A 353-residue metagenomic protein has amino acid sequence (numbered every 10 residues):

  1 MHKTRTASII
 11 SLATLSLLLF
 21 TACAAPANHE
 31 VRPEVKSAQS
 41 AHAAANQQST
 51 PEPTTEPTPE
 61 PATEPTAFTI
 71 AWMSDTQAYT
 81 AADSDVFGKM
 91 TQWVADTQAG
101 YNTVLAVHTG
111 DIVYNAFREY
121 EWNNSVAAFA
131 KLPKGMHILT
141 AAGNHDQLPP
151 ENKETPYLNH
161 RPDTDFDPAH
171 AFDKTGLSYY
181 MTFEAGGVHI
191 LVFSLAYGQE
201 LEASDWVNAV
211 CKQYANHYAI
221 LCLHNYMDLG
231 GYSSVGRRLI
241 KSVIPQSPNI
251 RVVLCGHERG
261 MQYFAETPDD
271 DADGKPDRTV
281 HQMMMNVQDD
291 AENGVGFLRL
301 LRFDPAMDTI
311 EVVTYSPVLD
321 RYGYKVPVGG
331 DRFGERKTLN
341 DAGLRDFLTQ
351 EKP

Functional and structural regions predicted by a protein language model:
F20-A22: C-terminal motif of bacterial Sec signal peptides marking the signal peptidase cleavage site
A24-P26: Bacterial signal peptide processing site
P33-Y120: N-terminal active-site segment of His-dependent metallophosphoesterases
A67-Q77, G187-G198, I220-C222, V280-N286 (+1 more regions): Active-site-proximal beta-strand elements of phosphoester/diester hydrolases
D75, G110-D111, G143-N144, H224 (+1 more regions): Active-site glycine-centered loops adjacent to acidic/histidine catalytic or metal-binding residues that shape
Q92-L105, K134-H137, L177, G187-D271 (+1 more regions): His/acidic metal-ligating clusters that form di-metal
R118-D205, Y263-M285, L298-R302: Extended active-site neighborhood of metal-dependent phosphoesterases/phosphodiesterases
Q262-P353: Binuclear metal-dependent phosphoesterase catalytic core
